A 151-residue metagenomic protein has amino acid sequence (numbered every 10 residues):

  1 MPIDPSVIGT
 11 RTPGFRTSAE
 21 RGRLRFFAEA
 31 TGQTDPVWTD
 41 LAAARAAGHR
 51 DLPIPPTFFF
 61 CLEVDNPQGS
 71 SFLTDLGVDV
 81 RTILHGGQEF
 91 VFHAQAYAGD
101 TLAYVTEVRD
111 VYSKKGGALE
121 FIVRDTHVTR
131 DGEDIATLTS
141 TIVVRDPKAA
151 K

Functional and structural regions predicted by a protein language model:
M1-G87: Hot-dog-fold acyl-thioester-processing enzymes
M1-I3, G87, F92-K151: HotDog/MaoC-like acyl-thioester-processing domains
